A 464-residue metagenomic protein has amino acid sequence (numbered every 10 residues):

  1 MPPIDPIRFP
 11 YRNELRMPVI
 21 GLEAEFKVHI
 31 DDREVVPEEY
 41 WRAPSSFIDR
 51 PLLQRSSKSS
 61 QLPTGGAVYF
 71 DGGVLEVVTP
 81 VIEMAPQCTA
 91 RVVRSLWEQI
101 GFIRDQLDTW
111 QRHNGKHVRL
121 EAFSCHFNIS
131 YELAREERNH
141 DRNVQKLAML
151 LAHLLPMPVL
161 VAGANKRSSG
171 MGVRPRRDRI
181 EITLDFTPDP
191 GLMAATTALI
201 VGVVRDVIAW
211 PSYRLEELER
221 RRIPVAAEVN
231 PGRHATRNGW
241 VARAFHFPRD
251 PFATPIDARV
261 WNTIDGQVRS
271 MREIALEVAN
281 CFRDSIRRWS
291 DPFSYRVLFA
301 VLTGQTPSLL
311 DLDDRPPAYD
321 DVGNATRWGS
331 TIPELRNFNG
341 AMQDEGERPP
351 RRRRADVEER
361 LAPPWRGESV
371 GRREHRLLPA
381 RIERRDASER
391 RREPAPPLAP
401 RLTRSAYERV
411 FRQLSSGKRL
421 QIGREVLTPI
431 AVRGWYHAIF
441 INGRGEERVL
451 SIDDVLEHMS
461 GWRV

Functional and structural regions predicted by a protein language model:
M1-R112, E121-F123, V159-A164, S169-M171 (+3 more regions): Terminal catalytic/cofactor-binding subdomain
R91-S95, N139-Q145: "Short basic amphipathic alpha-helical interaction patches in structured regions
H117-E132: Histidine-centered divalent-metal-coordination microenvironment in nucleic-acid enzymes
A134-N139, P211-R214: Inter-helical turn/loop segments and adjacent helix faces that build the functional surface of alpha-helical bundle
D141-L160: Acidic, His- and aromatic-enriched active-site or binding-groove loops in soluble protein domains that engage sugars
